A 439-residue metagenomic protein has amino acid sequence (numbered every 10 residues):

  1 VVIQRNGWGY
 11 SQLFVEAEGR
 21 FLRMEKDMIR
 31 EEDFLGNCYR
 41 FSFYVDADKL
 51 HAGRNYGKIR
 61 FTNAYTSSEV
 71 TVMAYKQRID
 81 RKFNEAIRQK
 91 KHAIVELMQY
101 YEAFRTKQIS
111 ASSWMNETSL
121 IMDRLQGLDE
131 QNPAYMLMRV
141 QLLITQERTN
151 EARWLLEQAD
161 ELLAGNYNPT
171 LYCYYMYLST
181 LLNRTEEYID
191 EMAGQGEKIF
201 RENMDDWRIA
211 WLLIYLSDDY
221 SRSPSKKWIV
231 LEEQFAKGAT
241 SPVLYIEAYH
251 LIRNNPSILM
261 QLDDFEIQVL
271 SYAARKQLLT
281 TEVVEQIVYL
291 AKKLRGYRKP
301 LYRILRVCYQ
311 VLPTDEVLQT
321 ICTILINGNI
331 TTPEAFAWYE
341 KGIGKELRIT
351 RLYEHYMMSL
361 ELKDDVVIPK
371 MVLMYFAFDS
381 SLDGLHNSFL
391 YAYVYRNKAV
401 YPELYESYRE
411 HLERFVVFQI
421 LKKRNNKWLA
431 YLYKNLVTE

Functional and structural regions predicted by a protein language model:
V1-E439: Feature for long, exposed domains in two main contexts
